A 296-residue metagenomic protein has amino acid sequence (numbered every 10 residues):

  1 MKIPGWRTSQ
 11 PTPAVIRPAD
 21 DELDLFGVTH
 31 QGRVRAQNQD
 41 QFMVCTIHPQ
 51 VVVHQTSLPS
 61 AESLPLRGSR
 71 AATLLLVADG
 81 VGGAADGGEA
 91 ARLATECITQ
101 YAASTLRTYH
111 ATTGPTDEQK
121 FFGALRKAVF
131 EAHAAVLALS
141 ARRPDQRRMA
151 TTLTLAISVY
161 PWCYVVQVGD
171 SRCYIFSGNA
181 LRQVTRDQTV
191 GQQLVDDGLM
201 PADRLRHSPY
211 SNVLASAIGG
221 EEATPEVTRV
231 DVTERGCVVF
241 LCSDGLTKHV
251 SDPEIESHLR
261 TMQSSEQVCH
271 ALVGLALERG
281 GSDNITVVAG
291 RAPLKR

Functional and structural regions predicted by a protein language model:
M1-R296: PP2C/PPM-type serine/threonine phosphatase catalytic domain
